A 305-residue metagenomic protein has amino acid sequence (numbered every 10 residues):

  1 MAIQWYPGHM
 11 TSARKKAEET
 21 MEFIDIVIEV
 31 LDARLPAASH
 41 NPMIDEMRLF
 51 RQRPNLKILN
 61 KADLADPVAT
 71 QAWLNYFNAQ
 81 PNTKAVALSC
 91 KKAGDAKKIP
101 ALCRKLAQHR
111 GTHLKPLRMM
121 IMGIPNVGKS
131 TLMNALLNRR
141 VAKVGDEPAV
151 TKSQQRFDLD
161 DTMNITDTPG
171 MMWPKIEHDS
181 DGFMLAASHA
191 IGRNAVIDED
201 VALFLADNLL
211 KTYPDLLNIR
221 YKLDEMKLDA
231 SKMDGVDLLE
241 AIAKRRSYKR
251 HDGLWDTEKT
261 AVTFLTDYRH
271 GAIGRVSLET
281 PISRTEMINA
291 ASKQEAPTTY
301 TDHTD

Functional and structural regions predicted by a protein language model:
M1-V27, R34-L35, H40-N55, T83-K84 (+1 more regions): Helix-rich effector regions associated with P-loop NTPase G domains
E29, K57-L59, I121: Structural beta-sheet core signal
L31-R34, A62, F77, P169: Anionic group-transfer/hydrolysis microenvironments
P54-K57, A62-L64: Small-residue-rich anion-binding loops in enzyme active sites
D63-M122: Canonical P-loop GTPase G-domain recognition
P116, R139, Q154: Short coil/loop residues immediately preceding or within conserved phosphate-binding loops of NTP-utilizing enzyme
M119-N138, T168: Glycine-rich phosphate-binding P-loop
A142: Conserved NAD(P)+-binding/catalytic subdomain of aldehyde/semialdehyde dehydrogenases
